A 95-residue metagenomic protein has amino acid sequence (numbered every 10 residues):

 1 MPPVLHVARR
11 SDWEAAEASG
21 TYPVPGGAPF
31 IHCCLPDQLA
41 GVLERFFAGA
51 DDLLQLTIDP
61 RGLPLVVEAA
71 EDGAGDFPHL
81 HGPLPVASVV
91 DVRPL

Functional and structural regions predicted by a protein language model:
M1-L95: Conserved, structured core segments of small domains
